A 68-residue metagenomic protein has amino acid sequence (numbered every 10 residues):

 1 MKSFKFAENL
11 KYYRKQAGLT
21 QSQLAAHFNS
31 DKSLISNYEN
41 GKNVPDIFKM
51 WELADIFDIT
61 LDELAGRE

Functional and structural regions predicted by a protein language model:
M1-Q16: A short, Lys/Arg-rich alpha-helix, primarily the initiator
N9, T20, D46-K49, T60: Residues that mark the N-terminal boundary/hinge immediately upstream of a DNA-recognition element
Y12, N37, D55, E63-E68: Short, charged recognition helix plus adjacent turn of helix-turn-helix-like nucleic-acid-binding domains
K15, A26, D55: Alpha-helical residues within the helix-turn-helix
G18-N37: Short alpha-helical DNA-recognition segment
N29, F48-E63: DNA major-groove recognition helix of helix-turn-helix/homeodomain DNA-binding modules
